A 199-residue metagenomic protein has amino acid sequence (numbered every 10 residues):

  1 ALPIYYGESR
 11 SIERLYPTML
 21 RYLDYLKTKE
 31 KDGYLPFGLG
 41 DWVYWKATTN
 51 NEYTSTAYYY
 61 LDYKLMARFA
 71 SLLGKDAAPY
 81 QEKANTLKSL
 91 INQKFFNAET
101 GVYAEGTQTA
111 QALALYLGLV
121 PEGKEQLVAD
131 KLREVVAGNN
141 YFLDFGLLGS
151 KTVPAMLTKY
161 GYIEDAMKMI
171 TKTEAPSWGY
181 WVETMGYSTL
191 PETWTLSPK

Functional and structural regions predicted by a protein language model:
A1-K199: Active-site core of glycosidic bond-cleaving carbohydrate-active enzymes
